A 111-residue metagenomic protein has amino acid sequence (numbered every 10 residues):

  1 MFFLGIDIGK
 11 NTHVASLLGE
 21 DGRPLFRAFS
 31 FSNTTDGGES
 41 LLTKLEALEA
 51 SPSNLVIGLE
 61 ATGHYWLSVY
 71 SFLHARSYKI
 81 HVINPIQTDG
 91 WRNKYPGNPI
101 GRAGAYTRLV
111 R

Functional and structural regions predicted by a protein language model:
M1-R111: Phosphate- and other anionic-substrate recognition elements at nucleic-acid/protein interfaces
